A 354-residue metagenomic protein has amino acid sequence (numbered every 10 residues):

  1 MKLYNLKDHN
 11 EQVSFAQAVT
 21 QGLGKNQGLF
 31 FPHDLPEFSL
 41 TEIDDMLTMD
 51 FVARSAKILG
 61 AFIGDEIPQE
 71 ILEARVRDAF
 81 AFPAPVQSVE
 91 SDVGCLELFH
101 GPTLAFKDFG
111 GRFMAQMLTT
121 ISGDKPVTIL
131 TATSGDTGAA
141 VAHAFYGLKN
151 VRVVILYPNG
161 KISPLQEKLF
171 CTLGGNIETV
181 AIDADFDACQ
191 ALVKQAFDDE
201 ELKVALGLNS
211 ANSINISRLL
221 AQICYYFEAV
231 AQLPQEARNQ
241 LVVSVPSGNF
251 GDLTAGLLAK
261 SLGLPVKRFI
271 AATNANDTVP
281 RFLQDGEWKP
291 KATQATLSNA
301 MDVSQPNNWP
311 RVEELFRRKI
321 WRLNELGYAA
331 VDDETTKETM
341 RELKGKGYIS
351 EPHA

Functional and structural regions predicted by a protein language model:
M1-A354: PLP-dependent amino-acid enzyme catalytic core
